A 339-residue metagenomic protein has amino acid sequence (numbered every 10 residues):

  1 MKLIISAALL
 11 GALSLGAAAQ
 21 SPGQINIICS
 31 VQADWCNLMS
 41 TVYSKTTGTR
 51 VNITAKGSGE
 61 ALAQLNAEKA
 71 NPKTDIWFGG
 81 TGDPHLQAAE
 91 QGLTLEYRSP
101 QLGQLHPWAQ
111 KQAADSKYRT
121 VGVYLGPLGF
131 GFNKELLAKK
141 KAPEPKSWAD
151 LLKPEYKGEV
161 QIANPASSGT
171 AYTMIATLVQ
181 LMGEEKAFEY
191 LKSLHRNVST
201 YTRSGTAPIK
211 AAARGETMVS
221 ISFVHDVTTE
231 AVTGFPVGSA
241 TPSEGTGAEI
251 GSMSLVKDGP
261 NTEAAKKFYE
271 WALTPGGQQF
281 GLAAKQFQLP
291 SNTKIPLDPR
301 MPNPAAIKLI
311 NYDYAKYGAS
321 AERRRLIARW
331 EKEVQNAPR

Functional and structural regions predicted by a protein language model:
M1-I25, A337-R339: Short, low-complexity disordered leader/linker segments with a strong preference for bacterial N-terminal type II
Q20-Q87: Early extracytoplasmic/lumenal segment of secretory-pathway proteins
S30-N37, K73-E216: Extracytoplasmic ligand-binding site segments that recognize negatively charged/polar headgroups
A61-L62, P84-H85, W148, P208-I209 (+3 more regions): Short, hydrophobic alpha-helical packing/hinge segments within bilobed ligand-binding/sensory domains
D83-Q87, A213, T217-P236: A ligand-binding cleft/hinge motif common to bilobed small-molecule-binding domains
G126, Y190-H195, Y201-T202, T233-K257 (+1 more regions): Periplasmic-binding protein-like
E184-K186, L289-R339: An extracytoplasmic/periplasmic, membrane-proximal ligand-sensing/linker region
V256-Y314: Mature extracytoplasmic/periplasmic domains
